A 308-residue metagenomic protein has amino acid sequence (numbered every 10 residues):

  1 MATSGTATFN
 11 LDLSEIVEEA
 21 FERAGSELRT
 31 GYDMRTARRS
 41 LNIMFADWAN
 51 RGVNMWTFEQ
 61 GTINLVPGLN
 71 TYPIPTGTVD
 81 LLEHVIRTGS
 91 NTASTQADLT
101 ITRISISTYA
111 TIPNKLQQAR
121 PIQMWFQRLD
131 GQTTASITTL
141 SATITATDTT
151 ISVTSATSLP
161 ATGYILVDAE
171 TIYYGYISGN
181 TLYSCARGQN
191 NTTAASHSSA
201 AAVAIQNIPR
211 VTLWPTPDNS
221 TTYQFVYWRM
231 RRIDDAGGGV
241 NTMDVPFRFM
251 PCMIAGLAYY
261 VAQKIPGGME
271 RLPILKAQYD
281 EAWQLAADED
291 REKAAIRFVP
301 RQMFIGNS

Functional and structural regions predicted by a protein language model:
M1-A135, A204-S308: Glycine-enriched, solvent-exposed interface loops adjoining structured elements
M55-P67, S94-T102, G131-A204: Autoprocessing Asn-cyclization modules and mimics
